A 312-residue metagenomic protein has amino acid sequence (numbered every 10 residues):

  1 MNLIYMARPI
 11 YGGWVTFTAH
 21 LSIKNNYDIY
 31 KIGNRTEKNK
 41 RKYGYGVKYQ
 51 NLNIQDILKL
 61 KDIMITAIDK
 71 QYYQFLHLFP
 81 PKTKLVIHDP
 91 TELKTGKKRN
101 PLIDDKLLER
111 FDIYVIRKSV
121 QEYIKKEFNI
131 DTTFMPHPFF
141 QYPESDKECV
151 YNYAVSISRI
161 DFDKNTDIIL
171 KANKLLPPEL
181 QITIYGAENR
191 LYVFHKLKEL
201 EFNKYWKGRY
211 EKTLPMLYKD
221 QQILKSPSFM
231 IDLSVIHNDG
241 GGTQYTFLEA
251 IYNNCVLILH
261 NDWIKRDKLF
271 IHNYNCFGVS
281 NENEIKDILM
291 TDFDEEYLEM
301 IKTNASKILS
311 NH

Functional and structural regions predicted by a protein language model:
N34-R35, I182-K196, G208-R209: Glycosyltransferase donor-sugar binding loop
K38-F111, V115-K125: Extended catalytic core of nucleotide-activated donor transferases of GT-like folds
P90-T91, S119-V120, F134-S145, A187-R190: Short beta-strand->alpha-helix junction loop in the catalytic core of nucleotide-activated group-transfer enzymes
S145-K164, L170-P177, I182-T183: Conserved donor-binding/catalytic core segment of Leloir-type glycosyltransferases
K164, L214, Y218, I231-L248 (+1 more regions): Nucleotide-sugar-dependent
F194-Y218: Nucleotide-activated donor-binding/catalytic signature segment of Leloir-type glycosyltransferases, i.e., the conserved
Y252, V256-H260: Short hydrophobic beta-strand element within catalytic cores of glycosyltransferases and related nucleotide-activated
S280-H312: A charged, aromatic-enriched C-terminal amphipathic alpha-helix characteristic of glycosyltransferases across folds
